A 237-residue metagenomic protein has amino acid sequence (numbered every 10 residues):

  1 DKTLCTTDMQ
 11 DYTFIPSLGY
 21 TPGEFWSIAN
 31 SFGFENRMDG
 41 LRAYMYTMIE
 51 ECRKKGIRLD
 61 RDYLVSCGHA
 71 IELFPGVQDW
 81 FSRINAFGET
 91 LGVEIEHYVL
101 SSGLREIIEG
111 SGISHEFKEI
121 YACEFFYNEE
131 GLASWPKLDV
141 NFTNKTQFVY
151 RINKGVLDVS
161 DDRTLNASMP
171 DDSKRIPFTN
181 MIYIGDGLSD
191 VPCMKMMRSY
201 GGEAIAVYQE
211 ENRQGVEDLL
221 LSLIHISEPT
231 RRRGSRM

Functional and structural regions predicted by a protein language model:
D1-E129, E228: Alpha-helical substrate-recognition element adjacent to the catalytic core
M48, E130-D162: Low-complexity, serine/threonine/proline-enriched polar segments
I71-P75, T143-T146, L188: Conserved phosphate-coordination/catalytic loops
A86-I95, K174-T179, Y200-E203: Short, surface-exposed connector motifs at secondary-structure boundaries
H97-S102, N180-L223: Acidic, Mg2+-coordinating phosphoryl-transfer loop and its flanking beta/alpha structural elements, shared across
N128-P136, R213-L219: Short, charged, surface-exposed secondary-structure boundary motifs
F148-S189: Conserved Lys-Pro-Asp/Glu-containing loop-to-beta segment of HAD-superfamily phosphomonoesterases, centered on
I224-M237: Single conserved hydrophobic/aromatic residue that forms the stacking wall/gate of nucleotide- or nucleobase-binding
